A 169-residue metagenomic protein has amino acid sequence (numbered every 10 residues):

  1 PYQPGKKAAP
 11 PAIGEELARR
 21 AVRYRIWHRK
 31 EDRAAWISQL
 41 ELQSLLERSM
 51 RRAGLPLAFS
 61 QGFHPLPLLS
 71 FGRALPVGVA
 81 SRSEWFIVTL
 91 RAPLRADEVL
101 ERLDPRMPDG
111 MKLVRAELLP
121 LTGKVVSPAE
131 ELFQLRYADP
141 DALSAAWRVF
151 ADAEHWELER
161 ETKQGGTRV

Functional and structural regions predicted by a protein language model:
P1-A12: Intrinsic disorder at enzyme termini
G5, R20-L68: N-terminal, positively charged regions that mediate nucleic acid binding
A12-G14, G72-P76, L118-G123: Catalytic micro-motifs at enzyme active sites that drive phosphoryl/nucleotidyl and oxygen chemistry
E15-R19, G78-V79: Short glycine/proline-enriched loop/turn "hinge" motifs that connect secondary-structure elements and lie
V22-K30, E84-V88, P128-Y137: Short glycine-/aliphatic-rich beta-strand segments at the starts of folded cytosolic domains
K30-A34, A92-L94, D139: A generic structural motif
R33, L57-L90: Short, charge-patterned binding micro-sites
L94-V169: Internal, well-folded beta-alpha domain core
